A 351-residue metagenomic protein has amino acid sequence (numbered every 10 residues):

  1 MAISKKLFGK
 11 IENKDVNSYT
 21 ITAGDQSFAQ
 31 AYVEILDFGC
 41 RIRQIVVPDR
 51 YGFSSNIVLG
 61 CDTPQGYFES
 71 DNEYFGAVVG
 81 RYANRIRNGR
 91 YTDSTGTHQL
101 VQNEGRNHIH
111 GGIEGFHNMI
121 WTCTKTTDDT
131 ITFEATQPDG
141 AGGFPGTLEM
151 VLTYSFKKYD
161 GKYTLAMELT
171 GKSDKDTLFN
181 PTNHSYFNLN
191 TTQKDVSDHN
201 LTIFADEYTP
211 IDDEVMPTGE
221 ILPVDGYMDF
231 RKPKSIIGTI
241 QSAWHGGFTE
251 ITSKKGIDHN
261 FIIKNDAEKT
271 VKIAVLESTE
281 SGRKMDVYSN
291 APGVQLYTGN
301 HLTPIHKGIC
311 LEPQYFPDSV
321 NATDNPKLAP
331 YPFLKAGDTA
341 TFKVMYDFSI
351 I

Functional and structural regions predicted by a protein language model:
A2-I351: An exposed, glycine/acidic-rich loop-and-rim segment of catalytic or binding clefts
